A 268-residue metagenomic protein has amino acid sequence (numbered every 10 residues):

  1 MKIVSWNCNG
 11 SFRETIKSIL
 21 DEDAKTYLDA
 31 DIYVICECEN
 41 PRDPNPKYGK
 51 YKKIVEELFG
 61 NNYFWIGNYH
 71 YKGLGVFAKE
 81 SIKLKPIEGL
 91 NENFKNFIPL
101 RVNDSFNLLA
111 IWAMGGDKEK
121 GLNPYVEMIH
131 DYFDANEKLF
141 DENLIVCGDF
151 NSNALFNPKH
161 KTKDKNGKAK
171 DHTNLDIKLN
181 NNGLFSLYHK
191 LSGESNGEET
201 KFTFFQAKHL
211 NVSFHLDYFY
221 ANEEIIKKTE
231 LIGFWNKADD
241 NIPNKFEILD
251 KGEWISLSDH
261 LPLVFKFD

Functional and structural regions predicted by a protein language model:
M1-G10, D104-D117, C147: Active-site-proximal beta-strand elements of phosphoester/diester hydrolases
M1-I54, Y71-L74: N-terminal, active-site-proximal structural segment of metallo-dependent hydrolase catalytic domains
C8, C38, A113, F150 (+1 more regions): Active-site metal-binding loops of divalent metal-dependent hydrolases
Y33-E37, W65, I145-D149, F185-K190: Active-site neighborhood of phospho(di)ester-bond hydrolases with catalytic His/Asp-centered motifs
E39-G116: Structured beta-strand-rich core segments of catalytic domains in phosphoester-bond hydrolases
K85-G89, D141, L155-D268: Metal-dependent phosphoester-hydrolase catalytic domains
I111-I129, N157-N166: Surface-exposed cleft-lining segments at the edges of enzyme active sites
I129-F150: His/acidic metal-ligating clusters that form di-metal
